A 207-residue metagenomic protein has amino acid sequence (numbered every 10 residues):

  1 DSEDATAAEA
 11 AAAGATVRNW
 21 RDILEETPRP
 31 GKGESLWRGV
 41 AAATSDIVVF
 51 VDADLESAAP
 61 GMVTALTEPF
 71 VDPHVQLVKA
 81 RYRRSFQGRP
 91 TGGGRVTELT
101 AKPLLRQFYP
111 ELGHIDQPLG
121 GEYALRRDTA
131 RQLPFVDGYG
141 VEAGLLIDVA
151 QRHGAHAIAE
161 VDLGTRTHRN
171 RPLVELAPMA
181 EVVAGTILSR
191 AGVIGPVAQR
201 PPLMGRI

Functional and structural regions predicted by a protein language model:
D1-A8: A conserved acidic beta->alpha catalytic loop
A12-G14, T44: Short, structured coil segments at secondary-structure junctions
E26-R38, A58-T129: Acceptor/aglycone-binding surface of glycosyltransferases and processive sugar-polymer synthases
S45, P73-Q76, A155: Short, high-confidence coil segments that cap the C-terminus of an alpha-helix and link into the following beta-strand
V48: Short aromatic/hydrophobic "clamp" motif used to bind/position activated sugar donors
V51-D54: Active-site acidic Asp-centered loop
G92-T186: Conserved catalytic loops of nucleotide-sugar-dependent glycosyltransferases that act on lipid-linked
R171-I207: Terminal low-complexity segments of carbohydrate-biosynthetic enzymes
